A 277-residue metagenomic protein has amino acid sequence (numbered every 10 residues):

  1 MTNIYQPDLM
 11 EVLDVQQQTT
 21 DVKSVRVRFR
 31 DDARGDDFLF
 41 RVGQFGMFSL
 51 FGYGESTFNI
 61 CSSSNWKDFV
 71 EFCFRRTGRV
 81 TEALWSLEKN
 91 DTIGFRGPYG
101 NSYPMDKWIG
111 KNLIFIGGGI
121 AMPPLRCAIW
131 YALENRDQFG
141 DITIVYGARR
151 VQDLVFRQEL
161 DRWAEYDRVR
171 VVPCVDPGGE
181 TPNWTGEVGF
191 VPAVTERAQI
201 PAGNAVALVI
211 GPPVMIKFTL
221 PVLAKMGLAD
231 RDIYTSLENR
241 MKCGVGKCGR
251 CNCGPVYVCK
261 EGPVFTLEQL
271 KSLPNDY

Functional and structural regions predicted by a protein language model:
T2-D91, R150, D176-P177: Ferredoxin-reductase
G43, A121, P212: Short, conserved phosphate/pyrophosphate- and ester-handling motifs at nucleotide-, phospho-/glycolipid
R75-T77, P98, G118, G147-R149 (+3 more regions): Cofactor-binding loop segments of dinucleotide-utilizing enzymes, especially the Rossmann-like FAD- and NAD(P)+-binding
T92, N112, Q138-T143, R168-R170 (+2 more regions): Residues at the starts of beta-strands that form the adenosine-phosphate
P98-W108: A short, basic/flexible loop-to-alpha-helix module at the beginning of a structural domain
P124-R136: Histidine-anchored nucleotide/phosphate-binding helix
R150-Y277: Reductase modules of NAD(P)H-dependent flavoproteins
